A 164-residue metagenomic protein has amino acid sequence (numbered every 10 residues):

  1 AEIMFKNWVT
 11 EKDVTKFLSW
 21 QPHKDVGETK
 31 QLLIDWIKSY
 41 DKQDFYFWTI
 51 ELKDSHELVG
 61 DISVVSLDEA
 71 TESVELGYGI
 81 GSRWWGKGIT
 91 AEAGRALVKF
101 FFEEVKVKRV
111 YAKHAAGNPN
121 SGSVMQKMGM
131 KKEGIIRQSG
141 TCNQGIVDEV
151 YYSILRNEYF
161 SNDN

Functional and structural regions predicted by a protein language model:
A1-I3, N7-K12, E51-N164: Acyl-donor (CoA/ACP) binding surface of acyl/acetyltransferases
M4, K16, L32, D44 (+1 more regions): Acidic, low-complexity intrinsically disordered regions
W8-V9, L18, Y40-D41: Hydrophobic residues in alpha-helical segments
T15-D35: Conserved GNAT-fold acetyl-CoA-binding loop/helix
Q21, Y40-D44, D54-E57: A broad "ordered helical/assembly scaffold" signature
K24-D25, Y46, G117: Short, conserved alpha-helical segments within structured domains
D25-G27, Y40, Q144, Y159: A short hydrophobic/aromatic micro-motif that marks alpha-helical segments and, especially, helix-coil
I34-T49: A short helix-loop-beta-strand connector motif used in the catalytic cores of GNAT acetyltransferases and, in some
